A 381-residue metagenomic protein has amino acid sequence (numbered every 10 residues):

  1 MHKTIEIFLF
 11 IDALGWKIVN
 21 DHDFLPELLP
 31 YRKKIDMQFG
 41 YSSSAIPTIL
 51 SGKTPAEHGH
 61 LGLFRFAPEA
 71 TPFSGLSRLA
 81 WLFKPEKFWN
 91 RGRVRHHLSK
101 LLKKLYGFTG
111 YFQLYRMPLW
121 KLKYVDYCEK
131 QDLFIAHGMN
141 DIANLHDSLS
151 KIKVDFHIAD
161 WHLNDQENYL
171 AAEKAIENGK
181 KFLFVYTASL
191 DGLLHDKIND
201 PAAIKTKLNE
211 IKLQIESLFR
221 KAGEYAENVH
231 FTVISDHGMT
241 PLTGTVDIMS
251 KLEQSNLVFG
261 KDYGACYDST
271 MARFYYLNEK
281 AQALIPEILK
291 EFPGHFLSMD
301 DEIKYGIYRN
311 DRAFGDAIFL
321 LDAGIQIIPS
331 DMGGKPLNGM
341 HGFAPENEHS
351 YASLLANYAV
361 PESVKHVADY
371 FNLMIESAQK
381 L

Functional and structural regions predicted by a protein language model:
M1-Y41: Active-site-proximal N-terminal segment of extracellular/periplasmic enzymes that hydrolyze or transfer
E6-I11, W16, E210-S250, M374: Metal-dependent active-site segment of extracytoplasmic phospho-/sulfohydrolases and closely related
F8-F10, F182-Y186, T232-V233, I318 (+1 more regions): Structural motif
W16-V19, E57-G59, E69-T71, D165 (+5 more regions): Short catalytic/ligand-binding loop motif for oxyanion handling, primarily in non-cytosolic enzymes, centered on
R32-K53, G62, H162-L163: Short, solvent-exposed turn/loop segments enriched in Gly/Ser/Thr/Pro and often Arg
K53-I198, E210, Y276, A283 (+2 more regions): His/Asp/Glu-rich, glycine-adjacent segments that coordinate divalent cations and/or stabilize oxyanion chemistry on
N228, M239-Y276: Acidic/histidine-rich catalytic neighborhood
Y263-L381: Active-site neighborhoods of enzymes that stabilize oxyanions during catalysis
